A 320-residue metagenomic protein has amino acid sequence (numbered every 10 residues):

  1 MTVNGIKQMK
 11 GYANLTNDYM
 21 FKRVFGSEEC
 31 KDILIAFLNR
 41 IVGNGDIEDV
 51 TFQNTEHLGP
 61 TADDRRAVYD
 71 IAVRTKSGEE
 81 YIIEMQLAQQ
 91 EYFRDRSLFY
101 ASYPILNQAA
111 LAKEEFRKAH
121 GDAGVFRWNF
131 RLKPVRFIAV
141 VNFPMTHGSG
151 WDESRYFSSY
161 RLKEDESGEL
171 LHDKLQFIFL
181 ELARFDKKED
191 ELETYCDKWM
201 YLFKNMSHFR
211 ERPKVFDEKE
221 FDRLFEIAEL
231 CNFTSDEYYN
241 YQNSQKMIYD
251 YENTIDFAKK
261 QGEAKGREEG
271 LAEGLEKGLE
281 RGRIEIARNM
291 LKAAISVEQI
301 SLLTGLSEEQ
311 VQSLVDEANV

Functional and structural regions predicted by a protein language model:
M1-V320: Elongated, amphipathic alpha-helical interaction scaffolds
